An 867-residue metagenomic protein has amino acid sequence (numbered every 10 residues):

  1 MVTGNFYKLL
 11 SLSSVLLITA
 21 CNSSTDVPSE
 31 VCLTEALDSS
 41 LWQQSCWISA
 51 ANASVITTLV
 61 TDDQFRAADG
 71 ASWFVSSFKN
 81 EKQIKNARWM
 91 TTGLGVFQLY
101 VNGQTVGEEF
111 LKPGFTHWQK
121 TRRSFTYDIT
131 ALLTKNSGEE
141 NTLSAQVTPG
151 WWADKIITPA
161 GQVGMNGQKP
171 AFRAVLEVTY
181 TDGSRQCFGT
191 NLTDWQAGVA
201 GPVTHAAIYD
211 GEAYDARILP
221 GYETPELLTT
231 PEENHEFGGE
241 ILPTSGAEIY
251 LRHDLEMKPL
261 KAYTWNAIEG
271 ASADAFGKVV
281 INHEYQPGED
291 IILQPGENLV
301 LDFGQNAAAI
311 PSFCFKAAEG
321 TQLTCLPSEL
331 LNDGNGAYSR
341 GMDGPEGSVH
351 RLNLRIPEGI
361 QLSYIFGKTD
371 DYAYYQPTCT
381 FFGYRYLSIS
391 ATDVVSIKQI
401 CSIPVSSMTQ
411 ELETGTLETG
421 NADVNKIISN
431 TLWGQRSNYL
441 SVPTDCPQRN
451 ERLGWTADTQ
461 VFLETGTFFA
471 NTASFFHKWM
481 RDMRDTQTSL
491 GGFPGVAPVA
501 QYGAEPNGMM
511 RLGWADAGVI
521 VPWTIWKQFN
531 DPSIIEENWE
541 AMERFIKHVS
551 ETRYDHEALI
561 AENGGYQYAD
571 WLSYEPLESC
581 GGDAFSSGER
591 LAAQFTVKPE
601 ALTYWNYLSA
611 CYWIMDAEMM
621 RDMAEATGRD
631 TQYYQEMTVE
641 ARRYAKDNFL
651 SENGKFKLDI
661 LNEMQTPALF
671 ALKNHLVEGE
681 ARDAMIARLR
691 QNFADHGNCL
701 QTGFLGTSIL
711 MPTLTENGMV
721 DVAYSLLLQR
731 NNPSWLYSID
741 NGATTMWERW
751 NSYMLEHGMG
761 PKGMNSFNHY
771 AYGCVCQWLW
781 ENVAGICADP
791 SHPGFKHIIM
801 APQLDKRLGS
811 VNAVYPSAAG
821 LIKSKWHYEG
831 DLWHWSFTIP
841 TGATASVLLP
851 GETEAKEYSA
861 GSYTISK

Functional and structural regions predicted by a protein language model:
I18-A20: C-terminal motif of bacterial Sec signal peptides marking the signal peptidase cleavage site
N22-S24: Bacterial signal peptide processing site
V27-R449, S474-F475, A497-V499, S533 (+2 more regions): Extracellular/oxidizing-compartment recognition motifs
A87, I310-E319, T324-E329, S390 (+5 more regions): Alpha-helical support elements that line or immediately flank enzyme active sites and cofactor-binding pockets
V96, T190-V199, Y386, V394-N430 (+10 more regions): Active-site acid/base region of carbohydrate-active enzymes
E108-Q119, S144, L330-I356, A473-A592 (+1 more regions): Helix-terminus loop motifs that line ligand-binding clefts
A171-V175, F188-Y222, H235-E236, N335 (+2 more regions): Non-catalytic C-terminal accessory modules of carbohydrate-active enzymes
D215, N450-E451, F469, G518 (+6 more regions): C-terminal capping/lid segments that line or modulate ligand- or cofactor-binding pockets
